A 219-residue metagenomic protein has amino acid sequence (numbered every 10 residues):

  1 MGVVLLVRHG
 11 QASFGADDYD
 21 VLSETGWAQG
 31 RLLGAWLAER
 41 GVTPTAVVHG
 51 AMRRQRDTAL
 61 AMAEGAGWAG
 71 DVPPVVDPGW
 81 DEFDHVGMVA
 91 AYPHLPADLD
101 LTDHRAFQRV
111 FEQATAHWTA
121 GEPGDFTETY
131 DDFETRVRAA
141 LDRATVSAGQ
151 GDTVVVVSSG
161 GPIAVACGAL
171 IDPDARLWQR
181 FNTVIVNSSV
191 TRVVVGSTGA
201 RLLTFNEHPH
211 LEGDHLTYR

Functional and structural regions predicted by a protein language model:
V3, G10-M62, T129-R136: Loop-to-helix element that buttresses phosphate recognition and phosphoryl-transfer chemistry
V4, D152-S158: Generic beta-sheet signal
V7, D77-G79, F205: Conserved beta-strand termini and adjacent loop/short-helix elements that scaffold enzyme active sites in alpha/beta
G10, G160, N206-E207: Active-site metal-binding loops of divalent metal-dependent hydrolases
G34-E112: Phosphate-coordination/substrate-recognition cap region in phosphate-metabolizing enzymes
F83-R105, V146, Q150-T153, G168-R219: Acidic, low-complexity terminal tails and accessory targeting/binding regions of phosphate-metabolizing enzymes
D98-D132: Short glycine/proline- and acidic residue-enriched helix-loop micro-motifs that form flexible lids or anion-recognition
F126-T153: A mid-sequence, solvent-exposed acidic-amphipathic segment
